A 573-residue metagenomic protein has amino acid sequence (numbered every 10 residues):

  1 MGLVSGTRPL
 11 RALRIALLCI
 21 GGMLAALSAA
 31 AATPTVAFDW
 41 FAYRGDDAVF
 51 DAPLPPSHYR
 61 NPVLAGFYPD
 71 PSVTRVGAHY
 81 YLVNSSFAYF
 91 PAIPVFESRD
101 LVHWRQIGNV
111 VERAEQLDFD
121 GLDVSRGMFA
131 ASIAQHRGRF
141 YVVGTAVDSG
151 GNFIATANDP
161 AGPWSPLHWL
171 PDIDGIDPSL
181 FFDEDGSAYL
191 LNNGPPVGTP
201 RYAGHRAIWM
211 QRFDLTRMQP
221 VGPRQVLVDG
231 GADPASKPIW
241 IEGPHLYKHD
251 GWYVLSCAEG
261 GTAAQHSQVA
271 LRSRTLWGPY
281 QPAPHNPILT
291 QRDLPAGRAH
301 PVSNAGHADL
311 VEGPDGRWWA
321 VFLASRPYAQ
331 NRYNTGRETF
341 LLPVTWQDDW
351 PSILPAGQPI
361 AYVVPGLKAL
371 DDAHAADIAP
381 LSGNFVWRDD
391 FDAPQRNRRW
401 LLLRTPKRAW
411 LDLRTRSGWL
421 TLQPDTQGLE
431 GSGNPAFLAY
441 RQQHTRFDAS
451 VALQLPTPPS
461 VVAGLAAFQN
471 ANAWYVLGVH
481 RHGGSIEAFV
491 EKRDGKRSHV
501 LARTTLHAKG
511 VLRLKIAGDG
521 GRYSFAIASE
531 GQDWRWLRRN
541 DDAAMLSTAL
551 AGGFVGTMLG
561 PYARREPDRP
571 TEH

Functional and structural regions predicted by a protein language model:
M1-G2, H573: Accessible peptide chain termini
G2-L3, L24: Short intrinsically disordered, low-complexity coil segments enriched in acidic
L3-L17: Bacterial N-terminal signal peptides that target proteins for export
R14-A26: Bacterial N-terminal signal peptides
L27-A31: Sec/Tat signal peptide C-region and signal peptidase I cleavage site
A32-H573: Carbohydrate-active catalytic/glycan-binding domains of CAZyme proteins, especially the secreted or lumenal ectodomains
